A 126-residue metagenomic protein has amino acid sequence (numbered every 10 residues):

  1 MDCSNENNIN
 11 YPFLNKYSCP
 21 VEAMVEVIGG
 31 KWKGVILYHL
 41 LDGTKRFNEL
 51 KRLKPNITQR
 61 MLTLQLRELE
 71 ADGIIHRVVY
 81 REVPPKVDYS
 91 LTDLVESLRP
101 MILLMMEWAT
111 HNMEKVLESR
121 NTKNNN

Functional and structural regions predicted by a protein language model:
N5-K31, M105-M113: N-terminal amphipathic alpha-helix
N15-M61, D88: N-terminal helix-turn-helix DNA-binding core of bacterial DNA-binding proteins
L41, Y80-R81: N-terminal secretory/targeting leader peptides
Q65: Residues within the DNA-recognition helix of helix-turn-helix
R81-M105: Basic, amphipathic "hinge/linker" alpha-helix immediately C-terminal to the N-terminal HTH DNA-binding motif
E118-N126: Exposed, interaction-prone assembly regions rather than primary DNA-binding/catalytic cores
